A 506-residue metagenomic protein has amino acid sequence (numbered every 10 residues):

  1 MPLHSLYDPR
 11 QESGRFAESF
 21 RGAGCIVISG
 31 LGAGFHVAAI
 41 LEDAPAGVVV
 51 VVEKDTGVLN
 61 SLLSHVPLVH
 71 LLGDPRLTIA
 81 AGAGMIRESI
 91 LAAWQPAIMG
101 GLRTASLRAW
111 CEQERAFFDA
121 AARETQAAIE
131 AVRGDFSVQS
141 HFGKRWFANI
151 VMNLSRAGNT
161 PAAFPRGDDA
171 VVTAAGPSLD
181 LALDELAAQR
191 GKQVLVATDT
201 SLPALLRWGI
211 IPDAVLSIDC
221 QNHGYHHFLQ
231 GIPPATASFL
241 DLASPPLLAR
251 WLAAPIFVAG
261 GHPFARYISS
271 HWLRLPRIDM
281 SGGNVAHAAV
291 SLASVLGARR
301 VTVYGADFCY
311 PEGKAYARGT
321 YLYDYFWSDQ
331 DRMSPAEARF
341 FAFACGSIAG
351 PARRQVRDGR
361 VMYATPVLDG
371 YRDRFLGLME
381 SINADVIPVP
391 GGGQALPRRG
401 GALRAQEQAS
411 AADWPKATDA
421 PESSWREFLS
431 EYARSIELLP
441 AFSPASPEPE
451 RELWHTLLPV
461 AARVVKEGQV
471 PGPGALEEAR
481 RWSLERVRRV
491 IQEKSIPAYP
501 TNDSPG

Functional and structural regions predicted by a protein language model:
M1-T173, P177-V194, P203-I211, H223-A235 (+5 more regions): N-terminal donor/sugar-recognition subdomains of glycan-related enzymes, prototypically the membrane-proximal stem
E53-K54, S201-L202, G209-D219, A293-A317: Glycine-rich phosphate/pyrophosphate-binding loops and their adjacent beta-strand/loop elements at enzyme active sites
E53-V58, D199-L202, S217-G224, D241-P245 (+4 more regions): Short, acidic/turn-prone active-site loops that include or flank metal/cofactor- and phosphate-binding residues
G84-M85, D307-E312, G319-T320, P390-Q394: Glycine-rich beta-alpha junction loops
L195-S201, S238, A289: Extended, hydrophobic alpha-helical segments in both membrane/secreted and soluble proteins
P246-F308: Active-site/ligand-binding-proximal alpha/beta "capping" segment
F308-S334: Aromatic/acidic polysaccharide-binding cleft in carbohydrate-active enzymes
S328-A349: Short, flexible loop segments at boundaries between secondary-structure elements
